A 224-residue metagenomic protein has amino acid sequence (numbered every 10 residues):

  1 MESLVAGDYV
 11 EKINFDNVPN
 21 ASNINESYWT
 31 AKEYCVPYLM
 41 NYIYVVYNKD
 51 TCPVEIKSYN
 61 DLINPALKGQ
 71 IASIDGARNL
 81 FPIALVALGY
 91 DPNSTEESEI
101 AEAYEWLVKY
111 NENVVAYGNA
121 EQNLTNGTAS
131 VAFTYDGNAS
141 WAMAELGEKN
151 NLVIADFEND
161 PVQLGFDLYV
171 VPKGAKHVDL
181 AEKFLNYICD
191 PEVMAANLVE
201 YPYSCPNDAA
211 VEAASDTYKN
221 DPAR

Functional and structural regions predicted by a protein language model:
M1-S3, V131-N150, Y201: A ligand-binding cleft/hinge motif common to bilobed small-molecule-binding domains
M1-T128: Extracytoplasmic ligand-binding site segments that recognize negatively charged/polar headgroups
V5-K12, E26-K32, A142-D156, Y218-P222: Ligand-binding "clamshell"
N41, I100-K109, E148-K173: Periplasmic-binding protein-like
A120, N138-A139, V193: Alpha-helix capping/helix-boundary segments
D167, V171-R224: Mature extracytoplasmic/periplasmic domains
